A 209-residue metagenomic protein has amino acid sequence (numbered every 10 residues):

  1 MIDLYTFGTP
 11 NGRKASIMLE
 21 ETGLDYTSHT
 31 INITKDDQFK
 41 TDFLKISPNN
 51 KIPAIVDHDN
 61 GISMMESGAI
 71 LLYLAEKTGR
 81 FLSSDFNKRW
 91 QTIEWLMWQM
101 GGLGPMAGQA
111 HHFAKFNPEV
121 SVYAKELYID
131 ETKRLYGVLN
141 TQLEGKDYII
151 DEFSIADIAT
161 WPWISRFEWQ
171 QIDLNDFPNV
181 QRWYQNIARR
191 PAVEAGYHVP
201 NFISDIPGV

Functional and structural regions predicted by a protein language model:
M1-E126, D130, N140: GST-like domain detector, emphasizing the conserved glutathione-binding G-site in the N-terminal thioredoxin-like
N32, I155, P200-I203: Short, solvent-exposed turn/loop segments enriched in Gly/Ser/Thr/Pro and often Arg
D36, Y184, S204-D205: Generic structural signal for helix capping and beta-alpha/helix-loop junctions
L74, N87, L96-P191, H198: GST-like fold's C-terminal all-alpha helical module
V193-V209: Terminal-tail/helix-coil boundary detector
